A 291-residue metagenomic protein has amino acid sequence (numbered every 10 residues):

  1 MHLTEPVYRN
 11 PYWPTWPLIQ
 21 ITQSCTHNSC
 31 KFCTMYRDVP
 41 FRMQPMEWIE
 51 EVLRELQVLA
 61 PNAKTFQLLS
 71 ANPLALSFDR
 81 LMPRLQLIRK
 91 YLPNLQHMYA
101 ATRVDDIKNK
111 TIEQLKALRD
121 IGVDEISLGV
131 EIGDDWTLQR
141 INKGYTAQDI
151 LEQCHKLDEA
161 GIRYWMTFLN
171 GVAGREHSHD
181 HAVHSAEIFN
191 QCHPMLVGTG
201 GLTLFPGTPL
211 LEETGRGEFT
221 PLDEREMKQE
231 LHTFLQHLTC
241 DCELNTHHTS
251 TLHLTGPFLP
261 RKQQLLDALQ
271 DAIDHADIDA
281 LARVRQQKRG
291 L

Functional and structural regions predicted by a protein language model:
H2-Y8, N190-L291: Auxiliary Fe-S-binding modules of radical SAM enzymes
T4-W48: Canonical Radical SAM [4Fe-4S] cluster-binding loop centered on the CxxxCxxC motif and its immediate flanking residues
P17-I19, K64-F66, Q96-A100, I126-L128 (+3 more regions): Hydrophobic faces of well-ordered beta-strands that scaffold small-molecule active sites in alpha/beta enzyme cores
C25, C33, I49, L68 (+4 more regions): Conserved, mostly hydrophobic/aromatic
I49, L81, T111, I150 (+3 more regions): Aromatic/hydrophobic pocket-lining residues that form the small-molecule binding cavity in soluble enzyme cores
Q57-R163: Conserved SAM/AdoMet-binding glycine-rich loop
D105, G133-T137, D158-H181, G200-P206 (+1 more regions): Conserved strand-turn element in the central/C-terminal portion of the radical SAM core barrel that lines
E113-L115, A173-Q191: Catalytic cores of alpha/beta
